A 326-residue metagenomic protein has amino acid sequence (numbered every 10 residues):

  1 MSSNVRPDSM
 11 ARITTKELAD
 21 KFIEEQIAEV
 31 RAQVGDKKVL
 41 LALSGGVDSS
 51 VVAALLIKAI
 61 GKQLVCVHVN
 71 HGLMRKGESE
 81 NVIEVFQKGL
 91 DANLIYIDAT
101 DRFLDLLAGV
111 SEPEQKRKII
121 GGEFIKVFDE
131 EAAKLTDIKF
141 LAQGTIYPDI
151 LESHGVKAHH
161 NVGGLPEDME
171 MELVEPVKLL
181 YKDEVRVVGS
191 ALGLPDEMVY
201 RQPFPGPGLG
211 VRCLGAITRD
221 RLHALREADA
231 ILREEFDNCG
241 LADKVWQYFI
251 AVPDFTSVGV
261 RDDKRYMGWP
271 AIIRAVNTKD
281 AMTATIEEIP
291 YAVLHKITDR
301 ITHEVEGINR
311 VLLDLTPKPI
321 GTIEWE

Functional and structural regions predicted by a protein language model:
M1-K139, H154-E326: RNA-binding accessory domains that recognize and position tRNA/RNA substrates
Q143-T145: Extended catalytic-interface subdomain
D149-I150: Short glycine-rich, flexible loops that bind phosphorylated cofactors or substrates
